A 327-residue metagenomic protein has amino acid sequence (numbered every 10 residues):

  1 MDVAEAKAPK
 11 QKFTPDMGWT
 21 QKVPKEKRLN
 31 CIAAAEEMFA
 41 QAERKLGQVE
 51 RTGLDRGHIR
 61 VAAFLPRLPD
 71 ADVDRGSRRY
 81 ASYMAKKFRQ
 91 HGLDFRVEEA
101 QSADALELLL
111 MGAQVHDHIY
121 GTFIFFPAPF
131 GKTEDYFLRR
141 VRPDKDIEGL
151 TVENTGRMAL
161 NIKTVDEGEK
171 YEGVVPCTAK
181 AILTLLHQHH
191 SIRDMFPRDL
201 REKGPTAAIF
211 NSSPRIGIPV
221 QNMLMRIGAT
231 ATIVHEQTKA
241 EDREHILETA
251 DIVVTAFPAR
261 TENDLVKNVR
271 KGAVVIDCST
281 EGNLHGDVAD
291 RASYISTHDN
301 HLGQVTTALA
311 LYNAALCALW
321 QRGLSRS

Functional and structural regions predicted by a protein language model:
A6-L54: Positively charged, low-complexity intrinsically disordered leader regions
P24-E36, G121-E202, E244, T261-N263: Anion-binding alpha/beta catalytic cores of soluble intermediary-metabolism enzymes, centered on
N30, G57-D72: Short beta-strand segments enriched in small/hydrophobic residues
F64-L65, F123-P127, D277: Short beta-strand segments
D70-Y83, T164-D264, N268-R270, V274-C278 (+2 more regions): Glycine-rich phosphate/diphosphate-binding loop of Rossmann-like nucleotide-binding domains
A85-Q101, A231-V234: Short beta-strand elements in bilobed, periplasmic/extracellular small-molecule ligand-binding domains
A105-D117: Short, well-structured alpha-helical segments in soluble
F137, D146, T155-T164, D277-L324: Rossmann-fold NAD(P)-binding glycine/threonine-rich loop
